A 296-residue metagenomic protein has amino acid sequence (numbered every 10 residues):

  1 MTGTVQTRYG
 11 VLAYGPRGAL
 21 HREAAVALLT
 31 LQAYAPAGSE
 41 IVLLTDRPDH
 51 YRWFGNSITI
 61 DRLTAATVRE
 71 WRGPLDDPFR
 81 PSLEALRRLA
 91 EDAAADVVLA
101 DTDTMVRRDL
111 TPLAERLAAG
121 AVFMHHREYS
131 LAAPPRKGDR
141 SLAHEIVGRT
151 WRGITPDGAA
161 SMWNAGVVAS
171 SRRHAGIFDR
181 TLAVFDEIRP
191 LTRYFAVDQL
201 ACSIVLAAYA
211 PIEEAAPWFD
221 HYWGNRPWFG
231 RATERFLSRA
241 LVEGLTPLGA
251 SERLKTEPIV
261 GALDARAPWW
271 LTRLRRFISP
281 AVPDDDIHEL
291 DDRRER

Functional and structural regions predicted by a protein language model:
M1-G73, E91-A93, R172, W270-R296: N-terminal anchoring/stem segment of glycosyltransferases
H21-A25, D76-F79, L83, A165 (+1 more regions): Conserved glycosyltransferase catalytic-site signature
V42-L44, V98-D101, V106, F123-M124 (+2 more regions): A structural signal for short, well-ordered beta-strand segments and their strand-loop junctions that often border
R69-D76, L131-G138: Short, charged, surface-exposed secondary-structure boundary motifs
L83-P135: GT-A fold catalytic core of metal-dependent nucleotide-sugar glycosyltransferases, centered on the diacidic
D139-A143, S161-M162: Long, charge-rich alpha-helical interaction segments
W151, T155-G244: Catalytic core and acceptor-binding pocket of nucleotide-sugar-dependent glycosyltransferases
A232-R296: Long, low-complexity C-terminal extensions of enzymes
